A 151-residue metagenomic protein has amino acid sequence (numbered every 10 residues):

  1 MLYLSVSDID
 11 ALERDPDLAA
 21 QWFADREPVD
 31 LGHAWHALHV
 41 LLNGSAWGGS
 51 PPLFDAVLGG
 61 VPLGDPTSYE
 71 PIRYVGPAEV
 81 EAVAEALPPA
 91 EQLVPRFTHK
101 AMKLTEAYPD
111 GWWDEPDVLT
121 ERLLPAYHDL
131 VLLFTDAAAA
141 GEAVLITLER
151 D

Functional and structural regions predicted by a protein language model:
M1-L132, D136, R150-D151: Acidic (Asp/Glu-rich) sequence patches and key acidic residues that form negatively charged surfaces used
